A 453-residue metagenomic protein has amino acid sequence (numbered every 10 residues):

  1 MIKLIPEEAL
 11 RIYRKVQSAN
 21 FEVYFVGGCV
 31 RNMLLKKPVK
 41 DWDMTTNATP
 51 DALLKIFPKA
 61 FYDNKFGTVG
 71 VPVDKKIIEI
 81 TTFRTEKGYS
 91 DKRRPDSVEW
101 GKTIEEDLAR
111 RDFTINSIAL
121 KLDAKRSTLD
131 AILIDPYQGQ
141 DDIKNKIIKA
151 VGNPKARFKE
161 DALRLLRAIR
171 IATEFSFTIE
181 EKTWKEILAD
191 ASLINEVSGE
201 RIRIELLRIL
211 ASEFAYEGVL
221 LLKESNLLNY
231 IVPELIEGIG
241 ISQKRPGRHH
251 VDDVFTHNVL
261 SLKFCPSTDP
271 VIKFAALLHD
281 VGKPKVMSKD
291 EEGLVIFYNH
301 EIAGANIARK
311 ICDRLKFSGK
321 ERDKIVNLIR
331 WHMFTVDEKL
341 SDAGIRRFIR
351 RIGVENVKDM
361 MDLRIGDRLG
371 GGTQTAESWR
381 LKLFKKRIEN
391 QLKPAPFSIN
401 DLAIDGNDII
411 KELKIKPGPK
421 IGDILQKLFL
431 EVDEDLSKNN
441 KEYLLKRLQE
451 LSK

Functional and structural regions predicted by a protein language model:
M1-K453: Catalytic cores of the polymerase beta-like nucleotidyltransferase superfamily and closely associated nucleotide
